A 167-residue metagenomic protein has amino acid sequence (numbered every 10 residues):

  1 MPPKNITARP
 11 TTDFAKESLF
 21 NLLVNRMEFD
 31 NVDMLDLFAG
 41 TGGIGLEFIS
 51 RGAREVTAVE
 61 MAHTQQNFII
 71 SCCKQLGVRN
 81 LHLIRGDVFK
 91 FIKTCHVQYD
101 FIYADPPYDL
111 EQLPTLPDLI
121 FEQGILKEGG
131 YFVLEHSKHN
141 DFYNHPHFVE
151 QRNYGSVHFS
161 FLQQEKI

Functional and structural regions predicted by a protein language model:
M1-I167: Class I S-adenosyl-L-methionine-dependent methyltransferase catalytic core
